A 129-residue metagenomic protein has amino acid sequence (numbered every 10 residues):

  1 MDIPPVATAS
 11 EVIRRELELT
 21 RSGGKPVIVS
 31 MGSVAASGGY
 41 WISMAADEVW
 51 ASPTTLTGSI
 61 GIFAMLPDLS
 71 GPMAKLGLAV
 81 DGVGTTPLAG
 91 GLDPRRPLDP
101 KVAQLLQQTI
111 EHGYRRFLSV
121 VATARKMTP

Functional and structural regions predicted by a protein language model:
M1-Y40, M44-A124: Small-residue-centered hinge/linker elements
T128-P129: Short, intrinsically disordered, charge-balanced linker/junction segments flanking boundaries in proteins
